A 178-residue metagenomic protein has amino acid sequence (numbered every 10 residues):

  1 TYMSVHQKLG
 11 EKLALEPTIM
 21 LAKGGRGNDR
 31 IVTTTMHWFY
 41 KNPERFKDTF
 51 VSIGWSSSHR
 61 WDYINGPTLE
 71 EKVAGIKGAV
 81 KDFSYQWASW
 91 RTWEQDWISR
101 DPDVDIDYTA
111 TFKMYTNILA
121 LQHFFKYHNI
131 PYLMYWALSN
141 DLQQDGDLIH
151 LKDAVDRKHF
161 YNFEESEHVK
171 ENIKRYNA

Functional and structural regions predicted by a protein language model:
T1-R30: Serine-esterase "nucleophile elbow" of acetyl-processing enzymes
T33: Residue- and microsegment-level detector for short, conserved "hotspots" that frame catalytic or cofactor-binding
M36-A178: Alpha-helical cap/lid subdomain in secreted, periplasmic, or secretory-pathway luminal O-acyl-processing enzymes
